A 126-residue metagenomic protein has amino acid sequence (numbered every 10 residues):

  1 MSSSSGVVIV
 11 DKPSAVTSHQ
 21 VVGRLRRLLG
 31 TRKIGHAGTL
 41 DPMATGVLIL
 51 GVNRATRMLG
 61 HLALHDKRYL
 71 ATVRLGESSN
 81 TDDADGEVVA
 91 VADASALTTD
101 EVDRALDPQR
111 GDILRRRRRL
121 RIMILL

Functional and structural regions predicted by a protein language model:
M1-L126: Catalytic/RNA-binding core of pseudouridine synthases
